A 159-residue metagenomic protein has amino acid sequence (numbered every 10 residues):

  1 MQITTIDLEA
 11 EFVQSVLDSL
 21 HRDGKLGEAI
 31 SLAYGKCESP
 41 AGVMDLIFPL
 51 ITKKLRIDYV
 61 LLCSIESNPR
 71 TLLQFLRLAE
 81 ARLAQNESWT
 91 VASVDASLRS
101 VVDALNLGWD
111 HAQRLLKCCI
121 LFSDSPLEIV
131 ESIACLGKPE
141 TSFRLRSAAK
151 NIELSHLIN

Functional and structural regions predicted by a protein language model:
M1-N159: Conserved nucleotide- and phosphate/pyrophosphate-binding catalytic cores in adenylate/nucleotidyl-handling enzymes
